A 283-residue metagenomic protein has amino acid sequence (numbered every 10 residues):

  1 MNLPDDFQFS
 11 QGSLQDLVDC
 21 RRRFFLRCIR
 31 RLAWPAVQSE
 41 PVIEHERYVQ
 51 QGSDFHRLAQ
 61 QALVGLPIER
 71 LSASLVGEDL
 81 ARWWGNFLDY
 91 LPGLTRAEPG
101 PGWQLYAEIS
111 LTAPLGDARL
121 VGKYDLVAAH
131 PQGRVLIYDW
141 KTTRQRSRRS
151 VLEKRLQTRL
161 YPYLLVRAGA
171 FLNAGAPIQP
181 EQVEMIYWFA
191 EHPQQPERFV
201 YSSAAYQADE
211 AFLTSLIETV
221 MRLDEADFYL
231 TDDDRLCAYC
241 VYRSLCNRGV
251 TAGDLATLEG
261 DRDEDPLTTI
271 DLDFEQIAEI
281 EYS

Functional and structural regions predicted by a protein language model:
M1-Q61: Charged, glycine-rich intrinsically disordered N-terminal tails and low-complexity linkers that flank
M1-Q8, L14-Q15, P114, A118 (+3 more regions): Anion-coordinating catalytic cores for phosphoryl-, nucleotidyl-, and glycosidic chemistry
F9, L165-S283: Metal-dependent nuclease catalytic regions and adjoining charged, substrate-binding loops involved in nucleic-acid end
C20, F55-H56, L126, M185 (+1 more regions): A residue-level signal for conserved active-site and pocket-lining positions in enzyme catalytic cores
L32, Q61-G65, L164-F171: Active-site catalytic microenvironments for nucleophilic, acid-base chemistry
P35-E44, E69-R70, S147-S150, F171 (+1 more regions): Short, polar/flexible loop-turn hinges at active-site or ligand-entry regions and domain interfaces
S39-S110, P114: A non-catalytic, helix-rich entry segment at domain boundaries
W103-L105, I109-S215: Mg2+/Mn2+-dependent nuclease catalytic core
